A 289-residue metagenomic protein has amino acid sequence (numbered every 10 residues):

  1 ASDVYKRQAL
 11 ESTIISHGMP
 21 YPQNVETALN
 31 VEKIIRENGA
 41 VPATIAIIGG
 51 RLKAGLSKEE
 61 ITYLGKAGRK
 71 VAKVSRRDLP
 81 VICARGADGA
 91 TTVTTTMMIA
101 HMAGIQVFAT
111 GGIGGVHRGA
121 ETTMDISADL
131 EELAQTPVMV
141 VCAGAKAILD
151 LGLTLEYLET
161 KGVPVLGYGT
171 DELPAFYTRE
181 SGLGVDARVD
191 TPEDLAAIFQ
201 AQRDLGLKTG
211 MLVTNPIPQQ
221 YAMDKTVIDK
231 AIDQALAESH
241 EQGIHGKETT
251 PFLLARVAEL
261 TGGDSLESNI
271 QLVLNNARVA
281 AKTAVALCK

Functional and structural regions predicted by a protein language model:
A1-Y5: Short, small-residue-biased leader/transition segments that mark boundaries at the very start of proteins
Q8-L10, P42-I47, G89, V107-G112 (+5 more regions): General beta-strand structural signal in soluble alpha/beta enzymes
S12, H17-M19, V25-I82, L205-Q220: Glycine-rich nucleotide/cofactor/substrate-binding loop typically near the N-terminus or early in the first domain
P22-T27, E60-G65, G115-A134, Y157: A glycine- and small-aliphatic-rich helix-loop capping segment at beta-alpha/alpha-beta transitions that lines
T92-V93, E121-E159, P192-A197: Active-site glycine-rich loop that binds ribose-phosphate moieties when present
T95-V107, A134, E159: Alpha-helix C-terminal capping segments
R179-D204: Anionic-ligand binding region
L207-N275: A C-terminal functional module that forms or caps the active site or interfaces directly with catalytic machinery
